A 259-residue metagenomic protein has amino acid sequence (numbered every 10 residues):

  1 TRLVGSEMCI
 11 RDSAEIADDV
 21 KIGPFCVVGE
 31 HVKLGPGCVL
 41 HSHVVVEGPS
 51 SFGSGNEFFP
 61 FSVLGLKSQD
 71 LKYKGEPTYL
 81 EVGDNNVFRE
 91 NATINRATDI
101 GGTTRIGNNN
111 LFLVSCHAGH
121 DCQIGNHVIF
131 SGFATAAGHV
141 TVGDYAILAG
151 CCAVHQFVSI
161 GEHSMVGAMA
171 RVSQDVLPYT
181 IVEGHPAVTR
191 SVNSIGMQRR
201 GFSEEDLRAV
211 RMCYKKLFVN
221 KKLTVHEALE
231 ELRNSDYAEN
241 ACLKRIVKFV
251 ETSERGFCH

Functional and structural regions predicted by a protein language model:
T1-G5, C9-I10, H120: Single conserved hydrophobic/aromatic residue that forms the stacking wall/gate of nucleotide- or nucleobase-binding
S6-E30: N-terminal segments that cap or nucleate solenoid repeat domains
S6-E7, D18-D19, G55, F61 (+5 more regions): Terminal amphipathic alpha-helical/low-complexity segments used for targeting or macromolecular assembly
I10-R11, L111-L113, I246: Conserved short hydrophobic patches within well-ordered secondary structure
K21-I160, A168, V176, T180 (+1 more regions): Flexible, glycine/small-residue-enriched loop-and-beta-strand segment within the central core of proteins
R171: A donor-sugar binding/catalytic signature common to diverse glycosyltransferases and related nucleotide-sugar
